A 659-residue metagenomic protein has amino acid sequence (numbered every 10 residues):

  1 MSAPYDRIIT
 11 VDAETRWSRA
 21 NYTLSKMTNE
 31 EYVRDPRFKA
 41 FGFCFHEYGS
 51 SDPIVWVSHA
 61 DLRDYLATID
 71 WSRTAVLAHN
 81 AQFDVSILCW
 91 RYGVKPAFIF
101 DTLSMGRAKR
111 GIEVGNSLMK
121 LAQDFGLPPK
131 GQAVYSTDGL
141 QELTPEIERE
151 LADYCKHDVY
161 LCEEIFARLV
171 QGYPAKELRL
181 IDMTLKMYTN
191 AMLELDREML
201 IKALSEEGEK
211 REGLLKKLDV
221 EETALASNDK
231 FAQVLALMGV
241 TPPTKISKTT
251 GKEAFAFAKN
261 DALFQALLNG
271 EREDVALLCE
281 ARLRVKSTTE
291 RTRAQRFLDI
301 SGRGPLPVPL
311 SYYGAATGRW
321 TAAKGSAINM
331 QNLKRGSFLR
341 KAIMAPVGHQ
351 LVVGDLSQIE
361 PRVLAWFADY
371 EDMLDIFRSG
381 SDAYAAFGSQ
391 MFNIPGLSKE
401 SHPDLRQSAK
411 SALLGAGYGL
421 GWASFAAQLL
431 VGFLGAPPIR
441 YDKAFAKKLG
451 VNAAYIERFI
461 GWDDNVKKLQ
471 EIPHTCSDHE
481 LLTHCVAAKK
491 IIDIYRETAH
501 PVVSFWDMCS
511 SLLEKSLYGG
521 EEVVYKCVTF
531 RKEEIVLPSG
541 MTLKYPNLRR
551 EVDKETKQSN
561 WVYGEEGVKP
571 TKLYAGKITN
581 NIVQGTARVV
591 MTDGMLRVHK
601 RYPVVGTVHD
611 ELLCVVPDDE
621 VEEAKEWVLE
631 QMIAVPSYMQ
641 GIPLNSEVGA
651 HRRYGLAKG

Functional and structural regions predicted by a protein language model:
S2-N21, S25-M27, D35-C44, Q123 (+7 more regions): Conserved "right-hand" nucleotidyltransferase catalytic core of DNA-directed polymerases
F38-V170, E177, I181, G251 (+3 more regions): Active-site-proximal helix-loop-helix substrate-binding element of RNase H-like nuclease domains
Q82-G93, R107-K109, A232-G239, S357-E371 (+1 more regions): Short active-site loop/helix that positions an aromatic residue
F100-D101, A226-K230, Q407, G606-E611 (+1 more regions): Short Gly/Ser/Thr- and Asp/Glu-enriched loop/turn motifs at secondary-structure junctions
H157-E163, G576-L596: Conserved pre-motif C helix in the palm subdomain of viral-like polymerases
L169-L180, V590-L612: Active-site palm subdomain of RNA-directed nucleic acid polymerases
L613-P617: Short hydrophobic/aromatic beta-strand micro-patches that form the beta-sheet surface supporting nucleotide- or nucleic
A624-M632: Short amphipathic alpha-helices in soluble, non-transmembrane regions that often serve as interface/regulatory elements
